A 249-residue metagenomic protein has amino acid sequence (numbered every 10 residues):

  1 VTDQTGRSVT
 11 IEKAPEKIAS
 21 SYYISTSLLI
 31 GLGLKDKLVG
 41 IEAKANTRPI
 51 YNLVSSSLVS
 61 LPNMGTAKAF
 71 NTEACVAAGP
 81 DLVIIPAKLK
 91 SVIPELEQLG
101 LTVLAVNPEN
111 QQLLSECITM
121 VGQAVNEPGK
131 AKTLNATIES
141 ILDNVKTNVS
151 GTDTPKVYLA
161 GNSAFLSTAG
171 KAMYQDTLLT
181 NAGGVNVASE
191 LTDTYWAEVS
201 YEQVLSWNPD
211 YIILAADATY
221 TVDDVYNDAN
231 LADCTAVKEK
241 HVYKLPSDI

Functional and structural regions predicted by a protein language model:
V1-K13: Short, low-complexity disordered leader/linker segments with a strong preference for bacterial N-terminal type II
Q4-G6, L61-E73, T192-Y201: Short helix-initiation/N-cap motifs at beta->coil->alpha
S8-T10, S91-S167, A188-E190, H241-I249: Extracytoplasmic substrate-binding proteins
S20-A78, L82-I84, K88, V187: A short, structured surface patch at a secondary-structure boundary
Y22, A87-K88, G161, A216-T219 (+1 more regions): Short secondary-structure boundary segments
T72-I85, L101, S200-L214: Proline-aspartate-enriched helix->loop->beta-strand connector
L89-Q98, Y211-A232: A ligand-binding cleft/hinge motif common to bilobed small-molecule-binding domains
T168-W196: Alpha-helical, coiled-coil/dimerization segments enriched in small aliphatic residues
